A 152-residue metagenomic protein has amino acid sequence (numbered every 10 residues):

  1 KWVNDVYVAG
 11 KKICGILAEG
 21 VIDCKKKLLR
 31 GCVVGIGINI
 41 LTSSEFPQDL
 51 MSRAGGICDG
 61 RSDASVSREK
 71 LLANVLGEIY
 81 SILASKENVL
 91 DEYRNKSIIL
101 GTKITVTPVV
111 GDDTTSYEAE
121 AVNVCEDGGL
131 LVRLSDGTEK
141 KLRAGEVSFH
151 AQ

Functional and structural regions predicted by a protein language model:
K1: Gly/Ser-rich oxyanion-binding loop with an adjacent helix/lid that shapes the negatively charged ligand pocket
V8-Q152: Long, positively charged amphipathic alpha-helical accessory segments at protein N-termini or as interdomain linkers
